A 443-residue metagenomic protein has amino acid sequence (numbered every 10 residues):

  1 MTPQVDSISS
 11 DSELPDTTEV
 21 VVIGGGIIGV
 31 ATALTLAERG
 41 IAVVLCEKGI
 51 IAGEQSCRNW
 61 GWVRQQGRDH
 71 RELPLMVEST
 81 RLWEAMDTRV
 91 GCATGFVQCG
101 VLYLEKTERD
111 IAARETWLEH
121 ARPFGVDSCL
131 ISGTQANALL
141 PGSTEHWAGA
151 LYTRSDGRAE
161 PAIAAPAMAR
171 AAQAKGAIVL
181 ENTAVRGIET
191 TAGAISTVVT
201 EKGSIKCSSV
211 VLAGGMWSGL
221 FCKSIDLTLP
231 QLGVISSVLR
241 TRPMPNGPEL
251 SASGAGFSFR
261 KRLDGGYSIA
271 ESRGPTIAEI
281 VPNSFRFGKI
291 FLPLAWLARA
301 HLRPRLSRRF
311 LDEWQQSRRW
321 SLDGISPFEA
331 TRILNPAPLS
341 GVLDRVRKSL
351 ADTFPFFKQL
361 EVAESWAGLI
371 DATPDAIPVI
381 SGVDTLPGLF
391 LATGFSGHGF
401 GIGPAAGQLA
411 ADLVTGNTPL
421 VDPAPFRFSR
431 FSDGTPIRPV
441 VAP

Functional and structural regions predicted by a protein language model:
T2, A85, K106-E181, R186-A194 (+1 more regions): Flavin (FAD/FMN) cofactor-binding and adjacent substrate-gating region of FAD-dependent oxidoreductase domains
P3-T18, A31, R39, L130 (+2 more regions): C-terminal lid/capping helical subdomain adjacent to the catalytic/cofactor pocket in oxidative enzymes
E13-I28, V44: Beta1/beta-strand and adjacent pyrophosphate-binding region of the FAD-binding site in flavoprotein oxidoreductases
A31, I188-Q315, E329-A337, R345-T353 (+2 more regions): Flavin-dependent oxidoreductases
A37-C57: Glycine-rich FAD pyrophosphate-binding loop
W60-W62, D156-R158, I277, L369-D371 (+1 more regions): Glycine-rich phosphate/pyrophosphate-binding beta-alpha loops
G61-Q135, L139, G256-F259, D264-A270 (+1 more regions): Dinucleotide-binding Rossmann-like beta1-alpha1 core, especially the glycine-rich loop that anchors the ADP
T134-A138, P304-Q315, W320-H398, F428-S432: Flavin (FAD/FMN) cofactor-binding core of flavoprotein oxidoreductases
